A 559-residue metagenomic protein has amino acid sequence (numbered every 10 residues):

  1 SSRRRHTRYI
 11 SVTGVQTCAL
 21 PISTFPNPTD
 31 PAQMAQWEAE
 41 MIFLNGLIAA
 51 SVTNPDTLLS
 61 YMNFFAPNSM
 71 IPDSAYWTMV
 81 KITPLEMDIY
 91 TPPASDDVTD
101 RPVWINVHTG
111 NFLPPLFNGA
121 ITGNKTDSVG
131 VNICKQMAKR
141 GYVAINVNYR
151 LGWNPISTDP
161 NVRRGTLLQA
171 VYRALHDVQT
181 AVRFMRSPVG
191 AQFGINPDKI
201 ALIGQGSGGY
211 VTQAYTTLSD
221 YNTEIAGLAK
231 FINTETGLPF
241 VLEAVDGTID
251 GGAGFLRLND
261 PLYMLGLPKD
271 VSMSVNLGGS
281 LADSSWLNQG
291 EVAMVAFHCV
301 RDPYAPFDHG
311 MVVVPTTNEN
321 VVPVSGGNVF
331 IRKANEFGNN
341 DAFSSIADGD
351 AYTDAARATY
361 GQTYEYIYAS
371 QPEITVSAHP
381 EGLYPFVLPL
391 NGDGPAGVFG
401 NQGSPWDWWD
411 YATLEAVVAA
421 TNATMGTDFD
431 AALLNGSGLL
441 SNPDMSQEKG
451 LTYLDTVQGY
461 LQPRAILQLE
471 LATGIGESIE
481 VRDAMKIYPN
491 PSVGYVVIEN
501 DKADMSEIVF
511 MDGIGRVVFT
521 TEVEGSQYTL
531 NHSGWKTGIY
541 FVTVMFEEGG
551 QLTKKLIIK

Functional and structural regions predicted by a protein language model:
S1-C18: Single conserved hydrophobic/aromatic residue that forms the stacking wall/gate of nucleotide- or nucleobase-binding
V15, A19-T99: N-terminal cap/lid segment of alpha/beta-hydrolase-fold proteins
T99, R163-H176, T180-G206, Y221-T223 (+2 more regions): Gly/Ser-rich "nucleophile elbow"/oxyanion-hole loop immediately N-terminal to the catalytic nucleophile in hydrolases
D100-G110: Short beta-strand element of the alpha/beta-hydrolase
N111-V129, Q136-Y172, A355: Cap/lid segment of the alpha/beta-hydrolase catalytic domain
T234-G338: The feature captures the conserved acid-bearing segment of alpha/beta-hydrolase catalytic domains
N335-A472: C-terminal catalytic histidine-bearing segment of alpha/beta-hydrolase fold enzymes
E480-Y488, S492-K559: C-terminal outer-membrane/trafficking sorting elements
